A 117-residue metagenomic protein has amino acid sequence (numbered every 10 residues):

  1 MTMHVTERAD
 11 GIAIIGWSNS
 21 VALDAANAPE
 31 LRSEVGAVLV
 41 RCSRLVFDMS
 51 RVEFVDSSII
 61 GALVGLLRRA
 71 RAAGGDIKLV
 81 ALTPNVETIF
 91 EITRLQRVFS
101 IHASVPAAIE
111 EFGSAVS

Functional and structural regions predicted by a protein language model:
M1-E7, G113-S117: Non-catalytic signal-transmission and effector/linker regions of two-component phosphorelay proteins
H4-T6, G36-A37, R69, E91: Short secondary-structure boundary/capping segments
T6-S33: STAS-typified acidic loop motif
I12, V46, S58, L66-P106 (+1 more regions): Amphipathic, Lys/Arg-enriched alpha-helical "gate/interface" segment within cytosolic domains that mediates
S18, V35-S58, V80: Short, glycine-/small-residue-enriched flexible loop/hinge segments at domain edges that mediate gating
A28-P29, S57-I60: Conserved strand-to-helix beginnings and helix N-cap segments that scaffold or border functional pockets
